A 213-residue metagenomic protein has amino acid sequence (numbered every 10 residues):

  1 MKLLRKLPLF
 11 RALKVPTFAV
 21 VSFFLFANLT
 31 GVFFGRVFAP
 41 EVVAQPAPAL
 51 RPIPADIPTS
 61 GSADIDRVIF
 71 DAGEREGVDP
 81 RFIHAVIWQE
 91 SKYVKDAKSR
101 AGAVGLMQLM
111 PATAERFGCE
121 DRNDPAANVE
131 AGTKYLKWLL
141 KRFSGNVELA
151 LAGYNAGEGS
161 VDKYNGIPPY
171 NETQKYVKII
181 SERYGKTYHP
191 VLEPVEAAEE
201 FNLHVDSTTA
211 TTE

Functional and structural regions predicted by a protein language model:
M1-A19: N-terminal Sec-pathway targeting helices
R5-P8, T30, H84, G102: A general, composition-driven signal for non-globular sequence regions
K14-G31: Hydrophobic membrane-insertion alpha-helices, especially the h-region of bacterial N-terminal signal peptides
L29-P46: Signal peptide processing junction and immediate N-terminal pro/mature segment of secreted/exported proteins
E41-E213: Catalytic glycan-binding domains that act on GlcNAc-containing polysaccharides
